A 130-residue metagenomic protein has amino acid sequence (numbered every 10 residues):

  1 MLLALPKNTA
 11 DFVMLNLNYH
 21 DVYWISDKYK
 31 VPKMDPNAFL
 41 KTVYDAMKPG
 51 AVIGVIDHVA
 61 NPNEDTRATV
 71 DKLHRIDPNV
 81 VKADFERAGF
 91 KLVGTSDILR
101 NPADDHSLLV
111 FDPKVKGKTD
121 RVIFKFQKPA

Functional and structural regions predicted by a protein language model:
A4-L17: A short acidic, Gly/Pro-enriched loop at the edge of an enzyme's catalytic core that lines a small-molecule cofactor
T9, V93, T119-R121: Extracytoplasmic
N18, D35-L40, D77, V81 (+1 more regions): Stable alpha-helical elements in mature extracytoplasmic
D21-I25: A short His-aromatic
K30-P49: A short glycine-rich, Lys/Arg-flanked "PGG" loop and its adjoining helix->strand segment in the class I
D65-V93: Conserved Class I S-adenosyl-L-methionine
A88, A103-A130: Core SAM-dependent methyltransferase catalytic element
